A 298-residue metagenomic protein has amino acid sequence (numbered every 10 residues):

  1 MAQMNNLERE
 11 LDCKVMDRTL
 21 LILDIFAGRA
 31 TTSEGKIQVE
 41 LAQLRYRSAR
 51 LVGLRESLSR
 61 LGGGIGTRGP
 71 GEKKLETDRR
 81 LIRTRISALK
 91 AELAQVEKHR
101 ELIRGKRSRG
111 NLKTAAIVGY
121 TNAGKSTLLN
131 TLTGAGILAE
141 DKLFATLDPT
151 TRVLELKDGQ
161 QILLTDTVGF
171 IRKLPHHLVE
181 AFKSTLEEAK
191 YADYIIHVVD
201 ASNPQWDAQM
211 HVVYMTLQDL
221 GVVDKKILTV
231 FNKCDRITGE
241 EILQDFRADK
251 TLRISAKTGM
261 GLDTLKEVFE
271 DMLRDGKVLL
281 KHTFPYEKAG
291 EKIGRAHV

Functional and structural regions predicted by a protein language model:
M1, T31-E34, Q38, E76 (+4 more regions): Ordered, soluble secondary-structure elements with a strong preference for glycine-centered loop motifs and nearby
M1-K14, K157-Q161, F182-R253: Conserved C-terminal guanine-recognition region of P-loop GTPase G domains, centered on the G4
M1-L21, I25, T114-A115, K125 (+2 more regions): ABC ATP-binding cassette signature C-motif
A2-R9, D24, G35, V39-A42 (+12 more regions): Solvent-exposed alpha-helical segments within well-ordered globular domains of core cellular machineries
L7-G63, T67-P70, V223-L228, K233-Y286: Canonical P-loop GTPase G-domain recognition
L54-I195: Conserved G1/Walker A P-loop phosphate-binding module
K288-K292: Short, hydrophobic/π-rich interface segment
A296-V298: Conserved small/polar residues in nucleotide/adenosyl-binding loops
